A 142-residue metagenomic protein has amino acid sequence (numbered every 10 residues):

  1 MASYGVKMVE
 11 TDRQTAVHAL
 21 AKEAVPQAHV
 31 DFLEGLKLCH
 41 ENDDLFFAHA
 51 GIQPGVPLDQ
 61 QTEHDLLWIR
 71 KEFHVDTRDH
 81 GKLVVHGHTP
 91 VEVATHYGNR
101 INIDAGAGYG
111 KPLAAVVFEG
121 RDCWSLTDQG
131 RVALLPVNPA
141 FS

Functional and structural regions predicted by a protein language model:
M1-N102, G106-P112, F118-V132: Acidic, His/Gly-enriched loop-helix segments that form or flank divalent-metal centers in metallo-dependent hydrolases
